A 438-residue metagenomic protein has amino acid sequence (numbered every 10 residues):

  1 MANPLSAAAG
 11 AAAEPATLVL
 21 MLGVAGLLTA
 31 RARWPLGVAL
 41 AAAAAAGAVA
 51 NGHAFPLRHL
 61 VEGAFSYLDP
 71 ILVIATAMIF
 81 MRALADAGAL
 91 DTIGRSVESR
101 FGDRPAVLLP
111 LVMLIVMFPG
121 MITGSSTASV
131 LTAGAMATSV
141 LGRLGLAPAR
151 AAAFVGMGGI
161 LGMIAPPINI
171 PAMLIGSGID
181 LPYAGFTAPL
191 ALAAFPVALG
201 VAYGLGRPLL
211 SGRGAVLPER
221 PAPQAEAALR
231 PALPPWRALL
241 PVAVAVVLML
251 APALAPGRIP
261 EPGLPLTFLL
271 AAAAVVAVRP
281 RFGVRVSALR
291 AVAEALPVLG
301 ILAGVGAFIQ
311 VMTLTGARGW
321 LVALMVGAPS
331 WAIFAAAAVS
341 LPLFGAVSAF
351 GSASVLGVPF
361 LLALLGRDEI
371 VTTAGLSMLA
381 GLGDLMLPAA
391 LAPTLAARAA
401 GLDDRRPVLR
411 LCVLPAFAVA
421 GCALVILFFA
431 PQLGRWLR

Functional and structural regions predicted by a protein language model:
A2-I79, A83, T92-S96, R100 (+1 more regions): Hydrophobic transmembrane alpha-helices of multi-pass solute/ion transporters
A2-M21, G47, N51, A188-S287 (+3 more regions): Long, contiguous bundles of hydrophobic transmembrane helices that form the permeation core of multi-pass
A12-A16, S66-I71, V97-L114, R143-A151 (+4 more regions): Membrane-interfacial loop-to-helix junctions in multi-pass transporters
A32-L36, D69-P70, M81-D91, G120-T132 (+4 more regions): Short helix-coil transition sites and intra-membrane helix breaks within transmembrane domains of multi-pass
A44-A54, I71-I74, L109-P110, I160 (+5 more regions): Small-residue-rich segments of transmembrane alpha-helices in multi-pass membrane proteins, especially helix faces
A75, D103-M136, A328-I370, L376-G381: Hydrophobic alpha-helical transmembrane segments of multi-pass integral membrane proteins, predominantly secondary
T92-R95, D103-L111, L141-M157, P182-P189 (+2 more regions): Membrane-interface alpha-helices at helix entry/exit sites of multi-pass transporters
P171, F186-V201, L343-R438: C-terminal transmembrane helix pair
